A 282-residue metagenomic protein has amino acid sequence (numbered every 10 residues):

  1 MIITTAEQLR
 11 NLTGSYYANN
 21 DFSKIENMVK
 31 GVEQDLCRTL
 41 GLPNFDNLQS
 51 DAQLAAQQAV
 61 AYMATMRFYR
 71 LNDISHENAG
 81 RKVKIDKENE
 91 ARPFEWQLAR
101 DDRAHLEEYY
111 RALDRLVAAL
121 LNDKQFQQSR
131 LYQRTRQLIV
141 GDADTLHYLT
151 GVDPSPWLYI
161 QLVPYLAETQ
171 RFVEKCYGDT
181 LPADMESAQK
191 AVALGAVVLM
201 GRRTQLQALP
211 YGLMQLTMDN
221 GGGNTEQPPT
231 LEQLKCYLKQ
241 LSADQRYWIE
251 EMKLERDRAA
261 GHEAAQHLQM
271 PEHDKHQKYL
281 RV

Functional and structural regions predicted by a protein language model:
M1-Q58, R67-A193, L199-V282: Conserved short "hinge" loops at termini or chain/domain junctions
